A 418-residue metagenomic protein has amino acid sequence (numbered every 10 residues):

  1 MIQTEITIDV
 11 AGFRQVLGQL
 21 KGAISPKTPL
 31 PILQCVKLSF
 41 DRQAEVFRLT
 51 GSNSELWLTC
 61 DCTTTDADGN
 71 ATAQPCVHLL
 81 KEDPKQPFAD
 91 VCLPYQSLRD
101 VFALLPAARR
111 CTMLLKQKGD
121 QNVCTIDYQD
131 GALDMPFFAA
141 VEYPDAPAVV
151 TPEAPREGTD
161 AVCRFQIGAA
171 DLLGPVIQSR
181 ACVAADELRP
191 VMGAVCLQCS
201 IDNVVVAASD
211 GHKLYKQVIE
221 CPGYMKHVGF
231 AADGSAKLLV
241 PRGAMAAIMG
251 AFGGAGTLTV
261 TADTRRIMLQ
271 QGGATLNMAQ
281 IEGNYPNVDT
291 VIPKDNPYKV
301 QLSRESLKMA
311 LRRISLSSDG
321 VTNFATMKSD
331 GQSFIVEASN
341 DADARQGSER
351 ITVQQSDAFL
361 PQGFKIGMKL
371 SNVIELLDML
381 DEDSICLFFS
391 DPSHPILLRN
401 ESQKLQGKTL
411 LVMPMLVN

Functional and structural regions predicted by a protein language model:
M1-N418: Structural preference for solvent-exposed beta-strand-turn elements and adjacent flexible terminal/loop segments within
